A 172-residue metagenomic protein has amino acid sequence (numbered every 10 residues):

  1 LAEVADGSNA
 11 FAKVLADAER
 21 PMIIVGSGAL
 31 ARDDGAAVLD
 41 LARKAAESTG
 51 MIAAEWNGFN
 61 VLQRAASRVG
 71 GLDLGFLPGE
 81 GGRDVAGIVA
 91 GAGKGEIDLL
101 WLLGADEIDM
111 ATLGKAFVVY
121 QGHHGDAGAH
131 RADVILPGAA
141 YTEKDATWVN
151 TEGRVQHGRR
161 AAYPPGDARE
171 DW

Functional and structural regions predicted by a protein language model:
L1-W172: Non-catalytic alpha/beta scaffold blocks inside enzyme catalytic domains
